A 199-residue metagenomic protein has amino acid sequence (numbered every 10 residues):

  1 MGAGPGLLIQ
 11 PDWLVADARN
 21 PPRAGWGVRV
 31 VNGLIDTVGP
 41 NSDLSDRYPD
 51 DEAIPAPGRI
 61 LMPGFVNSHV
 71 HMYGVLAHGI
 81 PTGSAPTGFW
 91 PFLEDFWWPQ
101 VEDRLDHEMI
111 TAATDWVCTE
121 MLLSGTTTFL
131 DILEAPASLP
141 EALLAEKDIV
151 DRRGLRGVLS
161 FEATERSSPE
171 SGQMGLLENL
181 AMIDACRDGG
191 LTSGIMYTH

Functional and structural regions predicted by a protein language model:
M1-R47, I60-L61: N-terminal metal-binding scaffold of metallo-dependent hydrolase/deaminase domains
D12, V28, G33, G58 (+4 more regions): Divalent metal-coordination and catalytic microenvironments
P63-V75: Histidine-centered catalytic micro-motifs
L76-I110, S167-S168: Active-site gating loops and adjacent loop-to-helix segments of metal-dependent hydrolytic enzymes
L105-M109, T128-P136: A short, small-residue-rich loop immediately preceding and capping a beta-strand
H107-E120, M174-N179: Short, acidic/polar
T127-T128, R156: Short acidic/polar active-site loop segments enriched in Thr and Asp
S138-H199: Metal-coordinating catalytic core of metallo-dependent amide/deamination hydrolases
